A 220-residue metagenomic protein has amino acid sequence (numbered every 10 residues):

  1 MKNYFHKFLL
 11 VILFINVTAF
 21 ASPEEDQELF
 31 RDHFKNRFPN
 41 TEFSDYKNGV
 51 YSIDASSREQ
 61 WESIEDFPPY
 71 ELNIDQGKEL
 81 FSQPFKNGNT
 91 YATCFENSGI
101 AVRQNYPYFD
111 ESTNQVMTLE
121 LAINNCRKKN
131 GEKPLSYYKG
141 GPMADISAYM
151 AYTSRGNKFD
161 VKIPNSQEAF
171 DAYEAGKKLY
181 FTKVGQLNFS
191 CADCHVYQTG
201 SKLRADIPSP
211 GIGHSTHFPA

Functional and structural regions predicted by a protein language model:
N3-V11: Sec-dependent signal peptide recognition, specifically the positively charged N-region followed immediately by
I12-F20: Hydrophobic h-region of N-terminal signal peptides that target proteins for export in Gram-negative bacteria
F20-L72, I100, P107-E174: Post-cleavage N-terminal segment of exported redox proteins
E65-T93, N97-Y106: Mid-chain, structured segments of secreted extracytoplasmic proteins
E71, K78, S82-Q83, A92 (+3 more regions): A structural feature that tracks compact, well-ordered secondary-structure segments with a strong bias toward
S82-K86, E96, N124, K128-G131 (+3 more regions): Sec-exported extracytoplasmic/periplasmic mature domains
K86-G99, I146, G176-L179, Q186-Q198: The canonical Cys-X-X-Cys-His
A101-Y108, L203-S209: Short cysteine/histidine-rich zinc-coordinating motifs and their immediately flanking basic loops
